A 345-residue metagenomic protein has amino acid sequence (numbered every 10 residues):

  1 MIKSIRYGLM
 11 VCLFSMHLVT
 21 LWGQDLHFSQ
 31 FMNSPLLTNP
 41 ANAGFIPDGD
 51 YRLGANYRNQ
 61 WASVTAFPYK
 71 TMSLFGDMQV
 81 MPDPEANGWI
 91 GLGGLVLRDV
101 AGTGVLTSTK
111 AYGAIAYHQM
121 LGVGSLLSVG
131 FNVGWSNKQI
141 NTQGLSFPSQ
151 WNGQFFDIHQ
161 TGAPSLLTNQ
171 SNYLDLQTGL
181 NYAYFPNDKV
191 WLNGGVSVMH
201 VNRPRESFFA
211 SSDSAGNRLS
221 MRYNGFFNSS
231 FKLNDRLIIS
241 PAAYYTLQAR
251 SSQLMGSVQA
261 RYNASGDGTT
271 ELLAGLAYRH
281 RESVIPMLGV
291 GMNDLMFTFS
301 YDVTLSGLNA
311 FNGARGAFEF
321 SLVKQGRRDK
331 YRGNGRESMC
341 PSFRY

Functional and structural regions predicted by a protein language model:
M1: DNA replication initiation on ssDNA origins
S4-H17: Sec-dependent N-terminal signal peptides
L18-G23: Sec/Tat signal peptide C-region and signal peptidase I cleavage site
Q24-Y345: Subset of outer-membrane beta-barrel
